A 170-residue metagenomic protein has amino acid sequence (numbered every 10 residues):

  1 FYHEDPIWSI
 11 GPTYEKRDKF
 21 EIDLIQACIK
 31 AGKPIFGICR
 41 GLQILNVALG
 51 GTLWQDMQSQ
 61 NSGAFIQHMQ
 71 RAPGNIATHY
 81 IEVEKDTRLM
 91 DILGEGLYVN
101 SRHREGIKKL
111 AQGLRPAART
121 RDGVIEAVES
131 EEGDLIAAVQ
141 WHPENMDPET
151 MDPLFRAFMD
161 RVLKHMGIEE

Functional and structural regions predicted by a protein language model:
F1-P6: Short, flexible, mixed-charge acidic loops at enzyme active sites
W8-G11: Glycine-rich tight-turn/loop motif centered on a GG-T
T13-A31, Q58-E170: Amide-donor transfer/coupling interface in amidating biosynthetic enzymes
Q26-W54: Catalytic nucleophile loop
